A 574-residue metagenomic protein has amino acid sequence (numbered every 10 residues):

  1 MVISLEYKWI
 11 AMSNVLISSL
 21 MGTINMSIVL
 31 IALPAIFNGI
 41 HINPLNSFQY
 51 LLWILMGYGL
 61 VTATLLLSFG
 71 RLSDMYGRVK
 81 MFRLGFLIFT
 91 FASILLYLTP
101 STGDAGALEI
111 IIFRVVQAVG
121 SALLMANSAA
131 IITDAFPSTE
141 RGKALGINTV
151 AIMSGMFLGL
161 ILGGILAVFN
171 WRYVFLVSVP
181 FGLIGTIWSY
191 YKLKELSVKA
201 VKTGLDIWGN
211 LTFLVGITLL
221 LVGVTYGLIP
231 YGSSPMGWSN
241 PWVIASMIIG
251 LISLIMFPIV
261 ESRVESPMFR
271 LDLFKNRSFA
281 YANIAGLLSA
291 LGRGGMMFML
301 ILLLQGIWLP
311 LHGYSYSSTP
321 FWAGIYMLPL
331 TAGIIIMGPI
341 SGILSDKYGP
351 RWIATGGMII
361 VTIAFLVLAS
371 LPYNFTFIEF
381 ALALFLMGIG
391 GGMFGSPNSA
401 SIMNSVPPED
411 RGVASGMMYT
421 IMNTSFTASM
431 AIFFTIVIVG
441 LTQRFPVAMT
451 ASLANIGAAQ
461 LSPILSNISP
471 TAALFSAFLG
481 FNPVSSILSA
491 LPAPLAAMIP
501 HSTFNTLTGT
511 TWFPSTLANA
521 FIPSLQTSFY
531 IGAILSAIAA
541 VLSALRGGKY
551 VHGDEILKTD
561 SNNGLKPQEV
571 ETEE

Functional and structural regions predicted by a protein language model:
M1-V15, T23, S278, D346-G349 (+2 more regions): Transmembrane-helix exit segments and adjacent C-terminal regions of multi-pass membrane proteins
V2-Y191, S341, L368-A369, F380: Transmembrane-helix bundle of Major Facilitator Superfamily
K8-V15, F82, I110, L205 (+5 more regions): Hydrophobic alpha-helix/TM-entry signal in multi-pass membrane transporters
M12-G59, P241, S253, R263-S399 (+3 more regions): Transmembrane core module of solute transporters
S18, I147-A151, L205, A285 (+1 more regions): Hydrophobic alpha-helical segments of secondary membrane carriers
I36-F37, L72-S73, L162-N170, V224 (+4 more regions): Interfacial helix-cap and linker-helix signal at transmembrane-aqueous boundaries of multi-pass secondary transporters
L65, G77-I88, S93-L96, P100-I112 (+5 more regions): C-terminal module of multi-pass small-molecule transporters
F169-I284, G292: Hydrophobic transmembrane-helix bundles of small-molecule transporters
